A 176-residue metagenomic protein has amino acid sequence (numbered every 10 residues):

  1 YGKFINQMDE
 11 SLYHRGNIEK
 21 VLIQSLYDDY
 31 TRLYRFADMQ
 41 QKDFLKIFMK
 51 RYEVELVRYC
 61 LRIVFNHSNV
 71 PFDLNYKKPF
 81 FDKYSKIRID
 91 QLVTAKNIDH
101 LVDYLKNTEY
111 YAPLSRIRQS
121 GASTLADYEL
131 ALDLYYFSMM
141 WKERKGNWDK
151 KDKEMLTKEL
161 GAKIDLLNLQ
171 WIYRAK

Functional and structural regions predicted by a protein language model:
Y1-K176: N-terminal domain-start signal
